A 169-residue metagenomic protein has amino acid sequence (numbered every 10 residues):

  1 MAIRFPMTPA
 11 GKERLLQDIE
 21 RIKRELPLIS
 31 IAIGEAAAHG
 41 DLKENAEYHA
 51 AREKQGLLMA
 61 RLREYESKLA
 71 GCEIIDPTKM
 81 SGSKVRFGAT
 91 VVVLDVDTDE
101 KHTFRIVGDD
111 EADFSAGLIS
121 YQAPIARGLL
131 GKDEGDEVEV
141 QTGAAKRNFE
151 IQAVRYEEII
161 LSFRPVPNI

Functional and structural regions predicted by a protein language model:
M1-R63, E158-I169: Helix-rich terminal scaffold detector
A2, A37, L69-A70, M80 (+2 more regions): Residue-level signal for pocket-adjacent positions within structured domains
E13-L15, R21-I22, K54-A60, L69-G71 (+3 more regions): Generic detector of short, locally flexible boundary/turn motifs and exposed helical patches
K23-L26, G40, L69-E73, L94 (+2 more regions): Conserved NTP-handling cores and scaffolds of large molecular machines
G34-A36, S67-G71, Q122-P124, I160: Juxtamembrane/interface motifs at transmembrane-helix termini
R61-K68, C72-K79: Structured, basic alpha/beta domains of bacterial-type, RNA-associated proteins
I75-L161, I169: Non-DNA-binding regulatory cores of transcription-related proteins, predominantly C-terminal effector-binding
